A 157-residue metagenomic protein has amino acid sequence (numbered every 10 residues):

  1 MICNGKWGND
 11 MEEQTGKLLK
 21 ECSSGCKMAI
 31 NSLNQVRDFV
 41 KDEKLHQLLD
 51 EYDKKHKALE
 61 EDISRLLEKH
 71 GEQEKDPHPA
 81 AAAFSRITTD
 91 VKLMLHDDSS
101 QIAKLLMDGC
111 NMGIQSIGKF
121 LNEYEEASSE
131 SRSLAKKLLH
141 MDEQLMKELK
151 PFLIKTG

Functional and structural regions predicted by a protein language model:
M1-M11: Short, Lys/Arg-enriched N-terminal segments with co-localized hydrophobic residues within the first ~10-30 amino acids
M11-V40, Q101-E125: Alpha-helical bundle segments that constitute or directly flank the non-heme di-iron/ferroxidase center
Q14-C22, E43-E61, S99-L105, E130-M141: Alpha-helical scaffold segments that form or flank carboxylate-/histidine-based iron centers
S23, K27, D53, K57 (+4 more regions): Generic structural concept
K27-I30, N34, K57-S64, K92 (+4 more regions): Structural signal for well-ordered, non-membrane alpha-helices
L33-V40, L67-H70, V91-D98, L121-Y124 (+1 more regions): Secondary-structure edge/capping motif, primarily at the C-terminal ends of alpha-helices and the immediately following
E61, R65-I114: Carboxylate-rich helix-loop segments that flank metal/cofactor sites and access channels in metalloenzymes
L106-G157: Preference for long, well-ordered alpha-helical segments
